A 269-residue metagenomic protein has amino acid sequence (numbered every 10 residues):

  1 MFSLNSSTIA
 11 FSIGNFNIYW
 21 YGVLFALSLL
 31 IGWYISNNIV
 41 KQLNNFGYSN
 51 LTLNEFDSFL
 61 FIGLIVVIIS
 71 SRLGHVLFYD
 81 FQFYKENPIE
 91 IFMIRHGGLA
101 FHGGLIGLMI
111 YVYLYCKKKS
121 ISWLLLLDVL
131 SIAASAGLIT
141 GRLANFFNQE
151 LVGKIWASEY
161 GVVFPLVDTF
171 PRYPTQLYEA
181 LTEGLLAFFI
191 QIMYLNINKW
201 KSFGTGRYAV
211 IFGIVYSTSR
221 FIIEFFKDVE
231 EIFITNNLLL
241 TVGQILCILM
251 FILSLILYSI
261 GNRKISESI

Functional and structural regions predicted by a protein language model:
M1-I269: Hydrophobic, membrane-interfacing alpha helices
